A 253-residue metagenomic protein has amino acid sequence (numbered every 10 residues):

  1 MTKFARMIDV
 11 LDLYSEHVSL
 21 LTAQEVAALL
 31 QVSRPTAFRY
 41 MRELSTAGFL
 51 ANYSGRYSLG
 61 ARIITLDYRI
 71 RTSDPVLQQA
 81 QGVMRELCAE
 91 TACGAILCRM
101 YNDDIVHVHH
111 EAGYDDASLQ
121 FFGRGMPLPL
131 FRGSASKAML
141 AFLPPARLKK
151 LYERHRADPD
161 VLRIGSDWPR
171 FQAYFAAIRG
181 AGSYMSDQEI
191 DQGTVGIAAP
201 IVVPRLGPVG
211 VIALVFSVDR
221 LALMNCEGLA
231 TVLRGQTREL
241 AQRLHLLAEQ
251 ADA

Functional and structural regions predicted by a protein language model:
M1-F4, G60, S73, L77 (+5 more regions): Short, structured helix-loop boundary elements
M1-S73, L77, R238, Q242-L246: N-terminal helix-turn-helix
L13, Q79-E90, I96, A177 (+3 more regions): Amphipathic alpha-helical regulatory segments at dimerization interfaces that relay allosteric signals between sensory
F49-N52, L97-C98, I201: A structural signal for short hydrophobic beta-strand segments in well-ordered beta-sheet cores
L59-R154: Amphipathic alpha-helical effector-binding/dimerization core of metabolite-sensing transcriptional regulators
R156-D158, T237-A253: Cysteine/selenocysteine-centered motifs that mediate thiol-based redox chemistry or coordinate metal-sulfur cofactors
I164-T237: Extended hydrophobic
